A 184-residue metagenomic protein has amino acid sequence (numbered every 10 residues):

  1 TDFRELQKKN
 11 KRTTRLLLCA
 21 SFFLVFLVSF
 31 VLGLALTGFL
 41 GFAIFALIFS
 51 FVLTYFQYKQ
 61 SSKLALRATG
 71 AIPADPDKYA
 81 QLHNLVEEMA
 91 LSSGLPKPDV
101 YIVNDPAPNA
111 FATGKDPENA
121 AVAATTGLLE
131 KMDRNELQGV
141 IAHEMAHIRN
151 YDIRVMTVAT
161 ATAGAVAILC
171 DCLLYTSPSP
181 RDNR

Functional and structural regions predicted by a protein language model:
T1-E5: Short, Lys/Arg-rich, polar N-terminal cytosolic tail immediately upstream of the first transmembrane signal-anchor
L6-L16, I148-M156: Short, Lys/Arg-rich cytosolic juxtamembrane segment immediately N-terminal
T13-F22, A163: Select subsegments of transmembrane alpha-helices in polytopic membrane proteins, especially boundary-proximal
A35-L47: Hydrophobic alpha-helical transmembrane segments
F45-K63: Transmembrane alpha-helices and immediately adjacent membrane-cytoplasm interface residues in multi-pass integral
Q57-T157: Peri-catalytic and regulatory segments of divalent metal-dependent proteins
I153-L174: Post-HEXXH active-site segment of zinc metalloproteases
Y175-R184: Single conserved hydrophobic/aromatic residue that forms the stacking wall/gate of nucleotide- or nucleobase-binding
